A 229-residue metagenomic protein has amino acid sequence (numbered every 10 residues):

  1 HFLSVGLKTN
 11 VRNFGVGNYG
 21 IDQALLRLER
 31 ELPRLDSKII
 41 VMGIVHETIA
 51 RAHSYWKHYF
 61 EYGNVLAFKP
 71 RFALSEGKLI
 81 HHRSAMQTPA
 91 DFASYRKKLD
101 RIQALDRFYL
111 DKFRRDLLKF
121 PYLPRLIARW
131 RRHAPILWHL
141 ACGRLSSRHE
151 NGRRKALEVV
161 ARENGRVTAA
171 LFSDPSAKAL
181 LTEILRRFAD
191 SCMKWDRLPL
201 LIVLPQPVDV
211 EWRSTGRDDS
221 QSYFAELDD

Functional and structural regions predicted by a protein language model:
H1-D36, I40-V41, P89-F108, L117: Serine-esterase "nucleophile elbow" of acetyl-processing enzymes
V45-D229: Serine-dependent acyl-ester chemistry module
